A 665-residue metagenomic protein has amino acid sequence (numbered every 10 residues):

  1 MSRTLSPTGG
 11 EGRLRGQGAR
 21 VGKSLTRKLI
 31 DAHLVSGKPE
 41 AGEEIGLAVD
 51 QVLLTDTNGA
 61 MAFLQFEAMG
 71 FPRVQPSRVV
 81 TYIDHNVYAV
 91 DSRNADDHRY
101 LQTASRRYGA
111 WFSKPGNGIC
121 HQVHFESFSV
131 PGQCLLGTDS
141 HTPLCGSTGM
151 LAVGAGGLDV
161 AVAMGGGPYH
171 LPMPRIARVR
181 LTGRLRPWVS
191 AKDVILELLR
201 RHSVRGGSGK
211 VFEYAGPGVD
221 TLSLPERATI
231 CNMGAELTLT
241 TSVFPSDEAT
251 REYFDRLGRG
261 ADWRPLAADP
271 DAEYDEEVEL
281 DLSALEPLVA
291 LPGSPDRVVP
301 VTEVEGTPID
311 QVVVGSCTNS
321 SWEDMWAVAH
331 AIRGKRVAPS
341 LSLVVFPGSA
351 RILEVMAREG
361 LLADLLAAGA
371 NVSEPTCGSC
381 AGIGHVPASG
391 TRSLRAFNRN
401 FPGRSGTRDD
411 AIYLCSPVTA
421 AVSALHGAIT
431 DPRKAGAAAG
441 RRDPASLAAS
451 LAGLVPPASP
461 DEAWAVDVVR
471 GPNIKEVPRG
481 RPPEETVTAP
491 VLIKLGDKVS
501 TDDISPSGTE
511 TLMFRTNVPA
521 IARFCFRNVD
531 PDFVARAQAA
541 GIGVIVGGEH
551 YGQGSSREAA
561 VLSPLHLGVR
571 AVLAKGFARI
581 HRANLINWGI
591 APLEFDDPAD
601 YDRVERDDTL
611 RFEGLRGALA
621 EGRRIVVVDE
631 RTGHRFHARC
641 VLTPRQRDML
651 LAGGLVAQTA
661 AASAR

Functional and structural regions predicted by a protein language model:
M1-A19: Intrinsic disorder/low-complexity segments
Q17-R665: Fe-S-dependent hydro-lyases/dehydratases of central metabolism
